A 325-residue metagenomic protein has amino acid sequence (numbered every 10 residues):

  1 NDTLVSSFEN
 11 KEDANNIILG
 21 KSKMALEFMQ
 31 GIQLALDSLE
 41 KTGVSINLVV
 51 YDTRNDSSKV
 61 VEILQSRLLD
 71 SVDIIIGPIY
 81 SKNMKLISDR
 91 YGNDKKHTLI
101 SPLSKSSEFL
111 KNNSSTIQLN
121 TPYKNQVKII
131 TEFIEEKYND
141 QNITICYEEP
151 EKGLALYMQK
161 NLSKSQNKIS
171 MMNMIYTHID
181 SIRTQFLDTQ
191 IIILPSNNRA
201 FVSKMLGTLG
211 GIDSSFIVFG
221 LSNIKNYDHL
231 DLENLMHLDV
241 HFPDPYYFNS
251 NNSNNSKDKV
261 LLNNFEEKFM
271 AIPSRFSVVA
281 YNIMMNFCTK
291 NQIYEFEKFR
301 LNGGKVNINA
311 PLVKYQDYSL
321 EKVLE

Functional and structural regions predicted by a protein language model:
N1-E325: Extracytosolic ligand-binding ectodomains
